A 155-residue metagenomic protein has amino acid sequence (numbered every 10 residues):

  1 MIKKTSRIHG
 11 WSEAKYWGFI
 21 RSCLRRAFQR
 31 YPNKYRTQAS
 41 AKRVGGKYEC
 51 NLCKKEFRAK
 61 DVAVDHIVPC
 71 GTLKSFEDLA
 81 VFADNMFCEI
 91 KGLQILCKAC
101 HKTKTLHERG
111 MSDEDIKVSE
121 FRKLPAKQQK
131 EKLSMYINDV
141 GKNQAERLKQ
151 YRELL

Functional and structural regions predicted by a protein language model:
I2-K54, A80-E89: Short, charged surface segments at domain edges that flank catalytic/cofactor-binding sites
T5, H9, E13-W17, R21 (+3 more regions): Intrinsic-disorder-associated interaction segments
Y48, G71-E77, M111, I116 (+1 more regions): Short coil/turn linker and secondary-structure boundary residues
E49, A63, L96: The −1 position to Zn-ligating cysteines in a subset of zinc-ribbon hairpins
N51, D65, L154: Residues in well-ordered beta-strands of folded domains
K55-G92, E108-G110: Histidine-centered nuclease catalytic patch
I90-G92, K98-L155: A detector for short metal-coordination/catalytic motifs
